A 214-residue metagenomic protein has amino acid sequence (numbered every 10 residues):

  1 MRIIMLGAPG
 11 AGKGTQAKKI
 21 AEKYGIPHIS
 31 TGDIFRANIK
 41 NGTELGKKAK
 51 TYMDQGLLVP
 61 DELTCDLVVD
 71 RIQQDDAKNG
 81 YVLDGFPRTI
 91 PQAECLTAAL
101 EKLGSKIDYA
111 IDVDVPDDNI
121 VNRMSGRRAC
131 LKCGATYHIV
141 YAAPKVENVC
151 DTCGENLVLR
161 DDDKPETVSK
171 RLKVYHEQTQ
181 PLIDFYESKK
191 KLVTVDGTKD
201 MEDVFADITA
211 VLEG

Functional and structural regions predicted by a protein language model:
M1-G214: Glycine-rich phosphate-binding loop of ATP-dependent small-molecule kinases
